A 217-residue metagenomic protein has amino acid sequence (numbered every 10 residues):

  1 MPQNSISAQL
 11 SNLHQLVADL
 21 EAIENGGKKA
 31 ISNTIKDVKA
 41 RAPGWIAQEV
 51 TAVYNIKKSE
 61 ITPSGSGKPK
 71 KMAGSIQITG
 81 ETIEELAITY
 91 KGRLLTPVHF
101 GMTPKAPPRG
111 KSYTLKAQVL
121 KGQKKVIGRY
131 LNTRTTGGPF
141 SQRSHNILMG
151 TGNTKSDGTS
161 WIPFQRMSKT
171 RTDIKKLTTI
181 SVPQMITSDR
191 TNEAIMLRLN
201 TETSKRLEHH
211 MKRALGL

Functional and structural regions predicted by a protein language model:
M1-L217: Short, Lys/Arg-rich flexible segments
